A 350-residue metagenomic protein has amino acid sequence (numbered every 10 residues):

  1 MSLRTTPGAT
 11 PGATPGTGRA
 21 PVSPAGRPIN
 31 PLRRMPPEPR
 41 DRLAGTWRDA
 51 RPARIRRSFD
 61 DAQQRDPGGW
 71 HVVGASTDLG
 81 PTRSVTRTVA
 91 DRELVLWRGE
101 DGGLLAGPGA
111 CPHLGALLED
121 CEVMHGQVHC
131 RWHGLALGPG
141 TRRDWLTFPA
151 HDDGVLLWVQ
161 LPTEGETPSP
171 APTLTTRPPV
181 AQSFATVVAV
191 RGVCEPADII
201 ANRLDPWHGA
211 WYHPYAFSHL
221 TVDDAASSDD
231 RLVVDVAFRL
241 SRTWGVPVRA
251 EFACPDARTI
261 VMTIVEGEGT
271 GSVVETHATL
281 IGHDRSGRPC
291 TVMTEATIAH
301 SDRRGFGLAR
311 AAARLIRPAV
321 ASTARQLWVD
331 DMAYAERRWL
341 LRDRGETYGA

Functional and structural regions predicted by a protein language model:
S2-T6, G18-A75, T147-D153, L157-R177 (+1 more regions): Replace "small metal-dependent catalytic modules" with "small catalytic or cofactor-binding modules
P31-P36, T46-F59, R92, V193-D198 (+2 more regions): A broad, low-specificity signal for short, low-complexity segments enriched in glycine/proline and polar/charged
R42-W47, R57-D60, R65-G69, T77-G80 (+9 more regions): N-terminal start-of-chain detector that recognizes signal peptides and the immediate post-cleavage beginning
A53, P67, A90, G109-A110 (+3 more regions): General secondary-structure edge motif
R65-D66, V89, R143, D152 (+3 more regions): A generic structural signal for short, non-catalytic loop/turn and secondary-structure boundary residues
V72-T176: Rieske [2Fe-2S] iron-sulfur-binding domain
G103, A171-A350: C-terminal catalytic domain of Rieske-type non-heme iron oxygenases
